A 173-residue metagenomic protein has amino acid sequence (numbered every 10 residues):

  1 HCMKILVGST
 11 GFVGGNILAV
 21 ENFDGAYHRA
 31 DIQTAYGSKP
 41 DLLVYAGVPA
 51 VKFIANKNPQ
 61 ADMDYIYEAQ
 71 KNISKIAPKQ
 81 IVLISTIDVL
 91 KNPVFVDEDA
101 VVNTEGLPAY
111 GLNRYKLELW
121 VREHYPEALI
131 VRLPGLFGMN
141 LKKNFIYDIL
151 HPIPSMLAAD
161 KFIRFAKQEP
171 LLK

Functional and structural regions predicted by a protein language model:
K4, F23-Y27, I81, A128-L129: Hydrophobic anchor at the start of a short beta-strand that flanks the dinucleotide cofactor-binding loop
K4-F23: N-terminal Rossmann NAD(P)H-binding glycine-rich loop of SDR-like oxidoreductase domains
V7, Y45-A46, I81-I87, V131-L133: SDR active-site strand-loop-helix element
A19-F23, K71-S74, L119-E123, H151: Short, well-ordered alpha-helices that flank and scaffold nucleotide-derived cofactor binding pockets
Q33-P78, I87-V96: NAD(P)H-binding glycine-rich loop region in Rossmannoid oxidoreductase-like domains and their noncatalytic homologs
V96-T104: Short glycine/proline- and charge-enriched loop/turn segments that cap or connect secondary-structure elements
E105-L129, P134: Active-site Tyr-X1-5-Lys
E123-K173: NAD(P)-dependent short-chain dehydrogenase/reductase
